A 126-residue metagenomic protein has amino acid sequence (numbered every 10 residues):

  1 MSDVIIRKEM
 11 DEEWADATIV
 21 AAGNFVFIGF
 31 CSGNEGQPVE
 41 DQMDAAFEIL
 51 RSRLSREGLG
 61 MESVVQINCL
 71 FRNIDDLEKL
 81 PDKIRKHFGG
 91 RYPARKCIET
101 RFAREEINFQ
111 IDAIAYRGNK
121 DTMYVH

Functional and structural regions predicted by a protein language model:
M1-V65, F71-H126: N-terminal presequence-like segments and the immediate start of the first folded domain
